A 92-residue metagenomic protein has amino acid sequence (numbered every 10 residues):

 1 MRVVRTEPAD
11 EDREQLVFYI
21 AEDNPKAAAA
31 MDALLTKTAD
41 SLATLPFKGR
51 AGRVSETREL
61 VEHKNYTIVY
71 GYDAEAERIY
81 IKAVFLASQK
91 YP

Functional and structural regions predicted by a protein language model:
M1-R2, P92: Absolute protein N-terminus
R2-E56, E75: Basic, Lys/Arg-enriched alpha-helical interface segments
A51-G52, V61-H63: Short gly/ser/thr-rich secondary-structure transition/capping motifs
E56-T57, A87: Glycine-rich, flexible loop/turn motifs
E62, T67, G71-P92: Enriched for short, Lys/Arg-rich terminal
